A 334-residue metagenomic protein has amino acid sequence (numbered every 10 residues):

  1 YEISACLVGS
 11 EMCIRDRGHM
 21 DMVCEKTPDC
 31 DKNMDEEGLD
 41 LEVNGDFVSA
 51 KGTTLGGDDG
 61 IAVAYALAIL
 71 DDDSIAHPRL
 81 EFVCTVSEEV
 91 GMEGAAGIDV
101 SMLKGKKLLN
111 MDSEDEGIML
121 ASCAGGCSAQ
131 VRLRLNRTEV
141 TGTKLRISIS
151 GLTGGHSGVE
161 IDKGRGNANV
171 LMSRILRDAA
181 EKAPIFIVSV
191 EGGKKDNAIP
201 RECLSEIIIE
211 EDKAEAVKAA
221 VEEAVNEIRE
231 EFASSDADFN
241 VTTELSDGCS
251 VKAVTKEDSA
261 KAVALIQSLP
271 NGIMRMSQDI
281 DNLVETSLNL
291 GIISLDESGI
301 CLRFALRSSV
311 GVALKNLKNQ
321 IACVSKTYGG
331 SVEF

Functional and structural regions predicted by a protein language model:
Y1-V8, I14: Single conserved hydrophobic/aromatic residue that forms the stacking wall/gate of nucleotide- or nucleobase-binding
E11, R15-V90, A95-K106, S128 (+6 more regions): Active-site metal-coordination/substrate-binding segment of hydrolases, especially metallo-dependent peptidases
R15-R17, E81, Q130-R132, K144-S148 (+3 more regions): Beta-strand secondary-structure signal
T27-D29, M92-I98, M119-A124, V159-D162 (+1 more regions): Short acidic, glycine/serine/threonine-rich loops at helix termini
C84-V86, M111-S113, L133-L135, I149-G151 (+4 more regions): Short, structured patches in soluble enzyme cores that scaffold and shape functional sites
D99-C123, I228-R229: A glycine-rich helix N-cap at a beta->alpha junction
L120-A124, E139-T153, G158-D178, E191 (+1 more regions): Mobile "lid/hinge" segments at catalytic clefts and subdomain interfaces of large enzymes
N169-F334: Metal-dependent amide/peptide-bond hydrolase catalytic core, centered on the "pita-bread" metallohydrolase fold
